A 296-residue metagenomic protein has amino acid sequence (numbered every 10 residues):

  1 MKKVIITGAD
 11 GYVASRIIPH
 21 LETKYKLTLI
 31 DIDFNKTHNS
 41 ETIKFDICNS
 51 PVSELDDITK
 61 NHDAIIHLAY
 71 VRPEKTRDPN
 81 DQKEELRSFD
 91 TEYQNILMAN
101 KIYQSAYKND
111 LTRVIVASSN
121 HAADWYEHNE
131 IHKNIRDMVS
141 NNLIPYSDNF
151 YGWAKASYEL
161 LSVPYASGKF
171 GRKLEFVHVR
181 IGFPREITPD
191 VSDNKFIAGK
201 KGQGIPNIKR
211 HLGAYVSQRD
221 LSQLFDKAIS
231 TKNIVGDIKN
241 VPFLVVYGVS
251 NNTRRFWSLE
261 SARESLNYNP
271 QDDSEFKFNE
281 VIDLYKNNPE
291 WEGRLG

Functional and structural regions predicted by a protein language model:
V4-K24: N-terminal Rossmann NAD(P)H-binding glycine-rich loop of SDR-like oxidoreductase domains
T7, I30, I65-L68, V114-N120 (+1 more regions): SDR active-site strand-loop-helix element
K36, I47-N95, S105: NAD(P)H-binding glycine-rich loop region in Rossmannoid oxidoreductase-like domains and their noncatalytic homologs
L86, D90-K101, W153-A154, V216: Glycine-rich NAD(P)-binding loop of the Rossmann-fold in SDR/ketoreductase-type enzymes
K101-D148: Conserved Rossmann-fold NAD(P)-dependent oxidoreductase catalytic core, especially the SDR/UDP-sugar
Y146-F176: Active-site Tyr-X1-5-Lys
P184-I187, S192-P206, G213-V241, N251: Alpha-helical substrate-binding/gating segment
S274-G296: Amphipathic terminal alpha-helices
